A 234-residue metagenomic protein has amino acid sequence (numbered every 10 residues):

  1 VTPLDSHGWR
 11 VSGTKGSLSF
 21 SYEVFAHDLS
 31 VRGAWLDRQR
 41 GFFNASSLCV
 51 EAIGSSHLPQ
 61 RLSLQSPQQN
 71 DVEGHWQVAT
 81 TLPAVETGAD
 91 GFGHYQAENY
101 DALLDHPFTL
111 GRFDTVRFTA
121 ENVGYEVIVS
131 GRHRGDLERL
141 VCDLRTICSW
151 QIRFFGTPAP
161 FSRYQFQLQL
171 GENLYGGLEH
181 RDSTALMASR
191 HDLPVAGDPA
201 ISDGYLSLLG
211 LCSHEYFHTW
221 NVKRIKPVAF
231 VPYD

Functional and structural regions predicted by a protein language model:
V1-L36: A surface-exposed beta-strand-loop module
S6, S17, H57-R61, R163 (+1 more regions): Extracellular structured ligand-interaction cores
S12-L18, F25, G54-S56, T119 (+2 more regions): Solvent-exposed loop and beta-edge segments used for protein-protein assembly and interaction
S17-S21, P59-S63, G124-E126: Beta-strand secondary-structure signal
V24-Q60: Glycine/proline-rich low-complexity spacer/linker segments in large multi-domain proteins
F25, L48, H57-A79, P83 (+4 more regions): Zn2+-dependent metallopeptidase catalytic core
V31-G33, R38-S46, G91-E121: Edge strands and adjacent loops of beta-rich recognition modules
D114-D234: Juxtacatalytic substrate-recognition/specificity segment
